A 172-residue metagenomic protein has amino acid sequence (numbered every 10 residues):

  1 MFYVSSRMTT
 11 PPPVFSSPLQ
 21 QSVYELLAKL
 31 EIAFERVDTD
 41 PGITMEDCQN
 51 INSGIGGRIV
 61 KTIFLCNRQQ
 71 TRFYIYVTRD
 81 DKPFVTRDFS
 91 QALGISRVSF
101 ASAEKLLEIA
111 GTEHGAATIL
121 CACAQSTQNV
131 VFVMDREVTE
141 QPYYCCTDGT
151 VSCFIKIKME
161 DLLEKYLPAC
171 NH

Functional and structural regions predicted by a protein language model:
M1-H172: Extended, low-hydrophobicity, polar/charged segments
